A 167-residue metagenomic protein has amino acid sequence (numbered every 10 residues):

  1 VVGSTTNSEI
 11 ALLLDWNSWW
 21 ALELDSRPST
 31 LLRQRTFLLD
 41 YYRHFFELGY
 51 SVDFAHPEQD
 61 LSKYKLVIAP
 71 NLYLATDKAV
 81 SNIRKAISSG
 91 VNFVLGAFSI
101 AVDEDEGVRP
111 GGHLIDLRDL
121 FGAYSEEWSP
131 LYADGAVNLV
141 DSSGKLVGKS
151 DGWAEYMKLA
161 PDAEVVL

Functional and structural regions predicted by a protein language model:
V1-K63: Aromatic-Pro/Gly-enriched surface loop or interdomain linker that acts as a lid/target-recognition segment
L13-D15, A55, A69-P70, V94-G96: Generic beta-strand/beta-sheet core signal
S29, T36, S51, V67 (+2 more regions): Generic preference for well-ordered secondary structure
Q59-Y73: Active-site and adjacent substrate-binding regions of carbohydrate-active enzymes
P70-L167: A conserved amphipathic helix/loop scaffold that creates a polar/acidic microenvironment used either to coordinate
